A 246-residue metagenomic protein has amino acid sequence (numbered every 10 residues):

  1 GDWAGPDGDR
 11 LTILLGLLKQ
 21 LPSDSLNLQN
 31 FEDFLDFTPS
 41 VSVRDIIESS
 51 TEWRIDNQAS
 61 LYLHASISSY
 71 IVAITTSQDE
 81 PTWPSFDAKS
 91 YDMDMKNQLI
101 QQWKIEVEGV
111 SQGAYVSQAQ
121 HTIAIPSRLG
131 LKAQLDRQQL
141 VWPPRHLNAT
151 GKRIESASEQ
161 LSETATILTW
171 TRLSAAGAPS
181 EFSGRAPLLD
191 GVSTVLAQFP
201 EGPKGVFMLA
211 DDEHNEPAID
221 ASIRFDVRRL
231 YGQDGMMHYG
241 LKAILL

Functional and structural regions predicted by a protein language model:
D2-A4, I13-V110, V116: Extended, non-transmembrane interaction/recognition domains
E108-T169: Cys/His-rich short segments
T169, F199, D211, V227-R229: A residue-level detector for short acidic-glycine micro-motifs
T169-A176: Short, conserved beta-turn/loop elements at beta-strand boundaries and strand-helix junctions
A176, F182-G205: OB-fold (S1/OB) nucleic-acid-binding surfaces
D211-D226: Short nucleic-acid-contacting surface segments enriched for D/E, G, S/T with interspersed K/R
D226-L246: OB-fold/S1-family single-stranded nucleic acid-binding modules
